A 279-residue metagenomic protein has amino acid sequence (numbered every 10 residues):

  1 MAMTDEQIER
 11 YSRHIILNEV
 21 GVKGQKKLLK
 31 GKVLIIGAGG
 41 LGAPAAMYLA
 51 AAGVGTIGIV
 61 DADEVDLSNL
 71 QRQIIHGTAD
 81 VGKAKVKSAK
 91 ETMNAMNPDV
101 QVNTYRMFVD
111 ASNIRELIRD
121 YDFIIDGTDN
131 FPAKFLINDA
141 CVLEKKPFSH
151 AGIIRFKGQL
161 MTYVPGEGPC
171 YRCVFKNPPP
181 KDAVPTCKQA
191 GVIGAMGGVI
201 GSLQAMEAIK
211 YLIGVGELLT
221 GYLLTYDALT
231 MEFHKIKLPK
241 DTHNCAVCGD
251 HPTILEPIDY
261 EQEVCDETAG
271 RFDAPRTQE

Functional and structural regions predicted by a protein language model:
M1-E279: Adenine nucleotide-associated cytosolic modules
